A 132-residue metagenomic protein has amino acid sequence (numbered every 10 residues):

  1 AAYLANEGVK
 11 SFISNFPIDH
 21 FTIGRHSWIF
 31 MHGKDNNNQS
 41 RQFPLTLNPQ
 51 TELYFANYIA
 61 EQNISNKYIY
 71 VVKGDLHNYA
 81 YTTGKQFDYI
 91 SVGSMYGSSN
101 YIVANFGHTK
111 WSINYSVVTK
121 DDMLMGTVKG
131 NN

Functional and structural regions predicted by a protein language model:
A1-S11: Active-site neighborhood of divalent metal-dependent phosphoester bond hydrolases
K10-H20: Short acidic low-complexity segments
N15, G24-L124: Conserved beta-sheet core of the metallophosphoesterase superfamily
T127-N132: C-terminal lobe/lid and adjacent interdomain/linker elements of RecA-like ASCE P-loop ATPase modules
